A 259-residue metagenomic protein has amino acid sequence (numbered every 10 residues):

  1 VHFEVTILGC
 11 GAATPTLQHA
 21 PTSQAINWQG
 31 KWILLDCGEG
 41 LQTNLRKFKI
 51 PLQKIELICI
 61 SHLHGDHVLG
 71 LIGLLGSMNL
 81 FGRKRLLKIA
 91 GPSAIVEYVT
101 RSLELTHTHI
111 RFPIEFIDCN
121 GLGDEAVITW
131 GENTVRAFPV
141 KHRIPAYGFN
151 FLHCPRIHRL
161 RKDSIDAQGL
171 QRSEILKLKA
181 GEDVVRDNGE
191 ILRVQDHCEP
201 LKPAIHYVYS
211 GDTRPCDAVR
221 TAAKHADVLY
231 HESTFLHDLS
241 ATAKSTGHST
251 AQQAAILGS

Functional and structural regions predicted by a protein language model:
V1-F48, K84-L86, F149-F151, H158 (+2 more regions): Conserved beta-strand hairpin/beta-sheet module of binuclear metal-dependent hydrolase folds, prominently
L8, L122-T129: Local beta-strand/beta-hairpin segments that build beta-sheet-rich folds
T16-L17, W130-Y209, T213-T221, V228-Y230: Active-site-proximal loop/helix segment associated with metal-binding centers of metalloenzymes
L35-G38, I55-L63, P92, Y207-T213 (+1 more regions): Active-site neighborhood of phospho(di)ester-bond hydrolases with catalytic His/Asp-centered motifs
E39-A90, D118-N120: Active-site metal-binding motif and surrounding structural segment of the metallo-beta-lactamase
L74-K88, D196, L201, A241-S259: P-loop/Walker A phosphate-binding loop and immediately adjacent motor/lid segment at beta-alpha junctions
T106-C119: A glycine-rich helix N-cap at a beta->alpha junction
C119, G123-E125, C216-S259: Binuclear metal-ion centers of metallo-dependent hydrolases, dominated by the metallo-beta-lactamase
